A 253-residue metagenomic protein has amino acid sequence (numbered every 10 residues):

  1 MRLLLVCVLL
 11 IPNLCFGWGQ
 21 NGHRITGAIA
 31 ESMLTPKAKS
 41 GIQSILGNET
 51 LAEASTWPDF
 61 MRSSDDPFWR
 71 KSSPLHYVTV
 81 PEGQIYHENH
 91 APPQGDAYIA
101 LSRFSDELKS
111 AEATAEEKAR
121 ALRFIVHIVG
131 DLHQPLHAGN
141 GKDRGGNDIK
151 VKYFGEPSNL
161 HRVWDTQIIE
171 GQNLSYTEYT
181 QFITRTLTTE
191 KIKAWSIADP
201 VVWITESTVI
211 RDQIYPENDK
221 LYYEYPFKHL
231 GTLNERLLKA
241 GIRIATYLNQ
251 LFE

Functional and structural regions predicted by a protein language model:
M1-V8: Sec-dependent signal peptide recognition, specifically the positively charged N-region followed immediately by
P12-L14: N-terminal signal peptide c-region/cleavage motif recognized by signal peptidases
F16-V126, A138-E253: N-terminal, motif-rich segments that launch catalysis or mediate targeting to/interaction with membranes, typified by
V129-G130: Acidic helix/loop microenvironments that form the catalytic cleft of cell-wall polysaccharide enzymes
